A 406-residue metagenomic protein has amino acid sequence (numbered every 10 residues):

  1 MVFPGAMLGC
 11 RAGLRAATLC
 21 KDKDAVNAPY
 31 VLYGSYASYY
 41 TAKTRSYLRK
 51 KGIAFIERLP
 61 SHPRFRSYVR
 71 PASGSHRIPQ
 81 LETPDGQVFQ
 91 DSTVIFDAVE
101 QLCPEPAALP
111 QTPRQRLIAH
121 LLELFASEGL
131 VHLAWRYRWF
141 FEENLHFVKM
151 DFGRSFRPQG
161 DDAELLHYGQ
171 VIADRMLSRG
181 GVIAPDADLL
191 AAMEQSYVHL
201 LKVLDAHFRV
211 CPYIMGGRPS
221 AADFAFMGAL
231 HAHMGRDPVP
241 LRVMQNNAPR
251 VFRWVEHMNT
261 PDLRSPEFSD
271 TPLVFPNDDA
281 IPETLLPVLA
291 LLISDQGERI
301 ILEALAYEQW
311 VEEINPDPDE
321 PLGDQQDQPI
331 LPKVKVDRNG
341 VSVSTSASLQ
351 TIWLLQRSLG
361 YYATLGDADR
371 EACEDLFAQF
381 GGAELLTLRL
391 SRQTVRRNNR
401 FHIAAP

Functional and structural regions predicted by a protein language model:
G9, G13, C20-A163, I214 (+2 more regions): GST-like domain detector, emphasizing the conserved glutathione-binding G-site in the N-terminal thioredoxin-like
T44, M193-L200, L204-H207, W254 (+3 more regions): Alpha-helical packing segments of well-folded alpha/beta enzyme cores
D162-M176, G180-I183, A187-L204: All-alpha helical catalytic cores of prenyl diphosphate-utilizing isoprenoid enzymes
H207, A229-R264: Short His-centered aromatic/hydrophobic patch
I214-M234: GST superfamily/GST-like fold recognition
P266-P272: Conserved catalytic/binding loops enriched for acidic/polar residues
P272-P287: Small-residue-rich helix-loop
